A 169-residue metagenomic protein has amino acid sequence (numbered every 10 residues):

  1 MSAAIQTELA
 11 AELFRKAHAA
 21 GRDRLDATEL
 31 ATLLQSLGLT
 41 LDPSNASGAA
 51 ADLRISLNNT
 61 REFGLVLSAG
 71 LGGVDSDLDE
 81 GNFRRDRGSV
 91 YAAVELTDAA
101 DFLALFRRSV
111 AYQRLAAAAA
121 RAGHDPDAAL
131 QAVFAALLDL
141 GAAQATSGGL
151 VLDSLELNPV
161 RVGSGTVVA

Functional and structural regions predicted by a protein language model:
M1-A169: ATP-dependent carboxylate/acyl-activation modules
